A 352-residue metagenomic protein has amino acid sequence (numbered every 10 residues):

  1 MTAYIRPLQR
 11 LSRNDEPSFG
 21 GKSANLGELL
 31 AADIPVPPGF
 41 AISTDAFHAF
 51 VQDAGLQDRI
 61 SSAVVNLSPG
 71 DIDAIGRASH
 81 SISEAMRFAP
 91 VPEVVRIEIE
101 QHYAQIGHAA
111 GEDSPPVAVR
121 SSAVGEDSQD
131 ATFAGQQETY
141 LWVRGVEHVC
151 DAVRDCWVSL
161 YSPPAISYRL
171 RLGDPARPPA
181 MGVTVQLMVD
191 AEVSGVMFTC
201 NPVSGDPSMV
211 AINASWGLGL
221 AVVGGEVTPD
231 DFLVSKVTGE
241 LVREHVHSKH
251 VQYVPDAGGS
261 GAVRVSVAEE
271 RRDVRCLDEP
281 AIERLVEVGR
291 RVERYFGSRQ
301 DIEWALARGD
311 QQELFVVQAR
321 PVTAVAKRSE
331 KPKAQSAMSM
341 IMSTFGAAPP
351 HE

Functional and structural regions predicted by a protein language model:
M1-T184, V193, D273-V288, E293-G297 (+6 more regions): N-terminal beta-alpha lobe that positions the nucleotide/phosphoryl donor in ATP/NTP-coupled carboxylate activation
P38, A134, C200, G224 (+1 more regions): Single, functionally critical "micro-switch" positions that shape active/binding sites and transmembrane helices
S43-T44, A49, L218-G219, A324-V325: Short gly/pro/ser/thr-enriched loop/turn and capping motifs at secondary-structure boundaries
R120, D130-A131, Y140-W142, D151-V153 (+4 more regions): Beta-strand scaffold of nucleotide-dependent catalytic cores
N213-D301, L306-G309, A337-E352: Conserved catalytic alpha/beta cores of large enzymes that bind or transform nucleotide phosphates and polynucleotides
L220-G224, V325-K331: Cytochrome P450 core scaffold surrounding the K-helix E-X-X-R motif and the conserved "meander" helix-loop region
